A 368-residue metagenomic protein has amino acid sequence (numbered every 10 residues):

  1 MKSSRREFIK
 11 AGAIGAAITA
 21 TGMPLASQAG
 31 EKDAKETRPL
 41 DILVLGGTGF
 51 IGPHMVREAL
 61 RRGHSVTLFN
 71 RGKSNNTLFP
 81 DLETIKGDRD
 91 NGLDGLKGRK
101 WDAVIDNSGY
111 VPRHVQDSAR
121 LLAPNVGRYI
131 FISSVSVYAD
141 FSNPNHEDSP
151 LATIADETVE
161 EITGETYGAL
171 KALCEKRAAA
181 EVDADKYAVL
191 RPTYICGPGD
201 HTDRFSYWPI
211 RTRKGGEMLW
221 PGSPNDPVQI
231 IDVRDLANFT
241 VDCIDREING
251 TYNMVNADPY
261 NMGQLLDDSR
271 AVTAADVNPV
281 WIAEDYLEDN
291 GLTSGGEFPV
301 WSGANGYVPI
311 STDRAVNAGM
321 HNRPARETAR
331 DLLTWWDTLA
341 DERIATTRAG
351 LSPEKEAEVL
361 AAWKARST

Functional and structural regions predicted by a protein language model:
M1-A16: N-terminal secretory signal peptides and thylakoid transit peptides that target proteins across membranes
L45-R62: N-terminal Rossmann NAD(P)H-binding glycine-rich loop of SDR-like oxidoreductase domains
T48, N75-V126, F131, V137-A139: NAD(P)H-binding glycine-rich loop region in Rossmannoid oxidoreductase-like domains and their noncatalytic homologs
F69-K73: N-terminal Rossmann-fold cofactor-binding loop
D117-A172, A180-E181, A188: Conserved Rossmann-fold NAD(P)-dependent oxidoreductase catalytic core, especially the SDR/UDP-sugar
C174-G199: Conserved beta-loop-beta element that borders a ligand/cofactor-binding pocket
D203-W208, P221-R246, G250-N253, E327: Substrate-positioning beta->alpha
D242-G306, S311-D313, L333, A340-S367: Mid/C-terminal beta-alpha module of Rossmann-like enzyme folds, strongest in SDR-family dehydrogenases/epimerases
